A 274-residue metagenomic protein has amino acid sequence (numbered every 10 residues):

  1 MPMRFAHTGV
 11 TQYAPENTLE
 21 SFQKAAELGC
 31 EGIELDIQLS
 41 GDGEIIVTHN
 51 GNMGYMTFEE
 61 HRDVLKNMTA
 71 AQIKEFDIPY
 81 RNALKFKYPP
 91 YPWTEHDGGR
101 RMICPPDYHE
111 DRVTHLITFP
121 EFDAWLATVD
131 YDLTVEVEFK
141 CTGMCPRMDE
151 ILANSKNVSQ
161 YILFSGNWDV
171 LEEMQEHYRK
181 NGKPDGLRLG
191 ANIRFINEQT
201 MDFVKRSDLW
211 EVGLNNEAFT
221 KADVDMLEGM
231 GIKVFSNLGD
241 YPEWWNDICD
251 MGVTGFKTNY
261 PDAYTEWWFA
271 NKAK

Functional and structural regions predicted by a protein language model:
M1-K274: Phosphate-group recognition and catalysis centered on beta-loop-alpha active-site segments
